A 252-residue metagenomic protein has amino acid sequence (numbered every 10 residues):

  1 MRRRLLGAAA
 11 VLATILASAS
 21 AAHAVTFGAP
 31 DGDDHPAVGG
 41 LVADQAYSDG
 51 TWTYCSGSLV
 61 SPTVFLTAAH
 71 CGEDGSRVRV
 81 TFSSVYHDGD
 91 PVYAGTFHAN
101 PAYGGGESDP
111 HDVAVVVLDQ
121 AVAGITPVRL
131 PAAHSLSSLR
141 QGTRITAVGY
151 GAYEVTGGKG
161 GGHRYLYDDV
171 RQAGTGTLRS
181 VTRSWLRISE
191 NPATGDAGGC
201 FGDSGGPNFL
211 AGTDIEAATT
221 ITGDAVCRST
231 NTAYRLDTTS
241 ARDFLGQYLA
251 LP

Functional and structural regions predicted by a protein language model:
M1-A24: Secretory targeting and sorting signals
V25-D34, Q45-Y47, E73, V78-G124 (+2 more regions): Conserved catalytic-core segment of clan PA serine endopeptidases
D31-G39, T53-E73, V80, Y167-D168 (+3 more regions): C-terminal subregion of chymotrypsin/trypsin-like serine protease catalytic domains
G39-G40, G95: Small side chains
G40-A46, S189-E190: Short beta-strand segments that buttress and anchor functional surface loops
D44-Y47, H70-D74, S84-H87, L118-G124 (+5 more regions): Acidic glycine-/aspartate-rich tracts in secreted/extracellular proteins
P110-D196, N231-T232, T238-Y248: Chymotrypsin/trypsin-fold serine protease catalytic domain
